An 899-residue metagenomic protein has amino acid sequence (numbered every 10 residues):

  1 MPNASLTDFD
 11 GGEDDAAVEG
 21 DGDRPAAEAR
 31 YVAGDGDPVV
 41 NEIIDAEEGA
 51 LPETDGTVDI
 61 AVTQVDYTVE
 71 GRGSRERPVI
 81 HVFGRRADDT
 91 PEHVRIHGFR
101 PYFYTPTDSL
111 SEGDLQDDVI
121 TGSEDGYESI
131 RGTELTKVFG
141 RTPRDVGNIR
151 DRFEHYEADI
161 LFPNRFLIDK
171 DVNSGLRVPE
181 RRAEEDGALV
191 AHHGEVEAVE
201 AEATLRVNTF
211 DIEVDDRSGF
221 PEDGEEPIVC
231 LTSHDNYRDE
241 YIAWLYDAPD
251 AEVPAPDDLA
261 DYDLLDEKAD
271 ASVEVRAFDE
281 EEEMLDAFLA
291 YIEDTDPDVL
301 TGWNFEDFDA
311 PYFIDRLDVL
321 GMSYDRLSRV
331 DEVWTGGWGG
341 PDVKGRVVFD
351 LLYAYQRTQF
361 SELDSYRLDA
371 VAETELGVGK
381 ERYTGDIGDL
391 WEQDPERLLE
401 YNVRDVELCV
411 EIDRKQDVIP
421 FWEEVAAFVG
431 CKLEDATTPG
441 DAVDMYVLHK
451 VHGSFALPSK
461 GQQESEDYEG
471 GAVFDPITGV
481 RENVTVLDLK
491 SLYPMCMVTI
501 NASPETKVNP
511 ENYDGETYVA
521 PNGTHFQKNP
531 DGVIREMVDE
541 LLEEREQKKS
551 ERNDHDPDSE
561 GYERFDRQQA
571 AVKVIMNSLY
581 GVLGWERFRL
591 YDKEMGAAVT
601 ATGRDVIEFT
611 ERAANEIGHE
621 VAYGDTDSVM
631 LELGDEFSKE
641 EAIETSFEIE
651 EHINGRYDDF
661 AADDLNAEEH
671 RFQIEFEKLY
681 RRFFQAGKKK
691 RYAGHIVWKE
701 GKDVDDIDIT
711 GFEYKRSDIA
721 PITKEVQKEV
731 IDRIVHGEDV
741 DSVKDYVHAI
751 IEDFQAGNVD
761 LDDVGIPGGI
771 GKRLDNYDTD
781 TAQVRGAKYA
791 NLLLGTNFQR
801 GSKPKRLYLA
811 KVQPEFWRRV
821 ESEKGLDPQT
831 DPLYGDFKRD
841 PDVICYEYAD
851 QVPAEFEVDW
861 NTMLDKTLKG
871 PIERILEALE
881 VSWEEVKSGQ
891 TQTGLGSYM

Functional and structural regions predicted by a protein language model:
M1-G84, T90-P91, Y104-A201, D417 (+8 more regions): Haloarchaeal acidic low-complexity proteome signature biased toward cell-envelope/secretome components but also
G22, A27, G34-G36, D389-I500 (+3 more regions): Common nucleic-acid-contacting/processivity interface regions adjacent to the catalytic cores of nucleic-acid enzymes
R77-P78, F83, N304, V378-G379 (+4 more regions): Core structural elements
A158, P163-D186, T358, L457-S578 (+2 more regions): Catalytic nucleotidyl-transfer cores of nucleotide-processing enzymes
A243, A251-Y262, D266, S272-V275 (+3 more regions): Active-site-proximal helix-loop-helix substrate-binding element of RNase H-like nuclease domains
F288-Y312: Proline-aspartate-enriched helix->loop->beta-strand connector
V629-E648: Catalytic palm subdomain of template-directed nucleic-acid polymerases, centered on the conserved carboxylate motif
E650, N654, A661-M899: C-terminal, non-catalytic extensions of nucleic-acid polymerases
